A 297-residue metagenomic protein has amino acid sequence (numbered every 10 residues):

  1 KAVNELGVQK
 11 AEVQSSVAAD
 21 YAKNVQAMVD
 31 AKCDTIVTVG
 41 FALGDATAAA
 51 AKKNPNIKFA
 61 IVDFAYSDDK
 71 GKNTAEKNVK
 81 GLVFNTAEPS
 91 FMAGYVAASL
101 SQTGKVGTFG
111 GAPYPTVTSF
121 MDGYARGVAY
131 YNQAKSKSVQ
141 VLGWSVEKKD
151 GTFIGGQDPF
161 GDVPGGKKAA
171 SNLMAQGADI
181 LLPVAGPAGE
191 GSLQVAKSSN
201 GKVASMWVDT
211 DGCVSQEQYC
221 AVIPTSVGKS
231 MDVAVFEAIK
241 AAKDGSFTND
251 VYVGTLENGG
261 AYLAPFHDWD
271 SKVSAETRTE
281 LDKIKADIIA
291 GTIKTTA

Functional and structural regions predicted by a protein language model:
K1-A297: A residue-level marker of the well-folded mature domains of exported/periplasmic proteins
